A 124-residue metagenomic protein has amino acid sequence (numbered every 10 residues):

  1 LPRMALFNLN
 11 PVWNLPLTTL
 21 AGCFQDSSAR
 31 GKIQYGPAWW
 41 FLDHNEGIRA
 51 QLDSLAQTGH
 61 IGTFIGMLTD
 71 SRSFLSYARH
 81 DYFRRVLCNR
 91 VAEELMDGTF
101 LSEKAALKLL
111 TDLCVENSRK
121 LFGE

Functional and structural regions predicted by a protein language model:
L1, Q25-G31, T58-G62, E94-L101: Secondary-structure transition/capping motifs at alpha-helix termini and the adjoining loop/turn into the next element
L1-R30: Long, well-ordered mid-to-C-terminal structural blocks that present hydrophobic/aromatic surfaces
M4-F7, L20, Y35, L55 (+3 more regions): Generic structural hydrophobic/aromatic packing signal, biased to beta-strands
M4-L9, Y35-A38, I61-H80: Short acidic/histidine-rich active-site segments
N10-V12, K32-D53, L101-F122: C-terminal helical cap
W13-G22, N45-L52, F74-N89: Histidine/acidic-residue-rich catalytic or RNA/ligand-binding cores of hydrolases and nuclease-related proteins
F24, S54-A56, H60-T63, R72 (+2 more regions): Generic structural signal for short, flexible, solvent-exposed coil/loop and linker residues
I61-G62, A78-E124: Mid-to-C-terminal alpha-helical segments outside catalytic/metal-binding sites
